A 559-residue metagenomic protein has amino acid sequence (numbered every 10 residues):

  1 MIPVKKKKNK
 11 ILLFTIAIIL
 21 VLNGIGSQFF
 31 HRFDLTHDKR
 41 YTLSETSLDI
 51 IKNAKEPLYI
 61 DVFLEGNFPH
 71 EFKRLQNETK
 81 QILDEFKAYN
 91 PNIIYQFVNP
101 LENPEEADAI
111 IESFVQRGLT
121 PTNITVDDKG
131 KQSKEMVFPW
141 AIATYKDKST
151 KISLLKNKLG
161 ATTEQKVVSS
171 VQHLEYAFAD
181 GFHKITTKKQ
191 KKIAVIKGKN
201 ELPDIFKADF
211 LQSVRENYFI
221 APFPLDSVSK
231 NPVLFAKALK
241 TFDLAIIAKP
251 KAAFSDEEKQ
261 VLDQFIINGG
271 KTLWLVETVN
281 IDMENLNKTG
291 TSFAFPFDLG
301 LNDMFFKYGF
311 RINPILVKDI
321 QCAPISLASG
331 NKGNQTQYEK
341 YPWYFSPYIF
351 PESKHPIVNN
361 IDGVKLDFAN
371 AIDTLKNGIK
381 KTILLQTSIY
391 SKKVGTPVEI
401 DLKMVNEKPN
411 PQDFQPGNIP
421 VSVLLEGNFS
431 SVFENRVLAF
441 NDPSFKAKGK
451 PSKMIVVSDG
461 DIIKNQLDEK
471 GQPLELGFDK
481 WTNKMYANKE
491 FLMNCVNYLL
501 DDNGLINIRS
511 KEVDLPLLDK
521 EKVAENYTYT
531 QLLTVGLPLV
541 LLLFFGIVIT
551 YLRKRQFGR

Functional and structural regions predicted by a protein language model:
I2-R559: Short, surface-exposed patches at the edges or C-terminal ends of soluble domains, predominantly
